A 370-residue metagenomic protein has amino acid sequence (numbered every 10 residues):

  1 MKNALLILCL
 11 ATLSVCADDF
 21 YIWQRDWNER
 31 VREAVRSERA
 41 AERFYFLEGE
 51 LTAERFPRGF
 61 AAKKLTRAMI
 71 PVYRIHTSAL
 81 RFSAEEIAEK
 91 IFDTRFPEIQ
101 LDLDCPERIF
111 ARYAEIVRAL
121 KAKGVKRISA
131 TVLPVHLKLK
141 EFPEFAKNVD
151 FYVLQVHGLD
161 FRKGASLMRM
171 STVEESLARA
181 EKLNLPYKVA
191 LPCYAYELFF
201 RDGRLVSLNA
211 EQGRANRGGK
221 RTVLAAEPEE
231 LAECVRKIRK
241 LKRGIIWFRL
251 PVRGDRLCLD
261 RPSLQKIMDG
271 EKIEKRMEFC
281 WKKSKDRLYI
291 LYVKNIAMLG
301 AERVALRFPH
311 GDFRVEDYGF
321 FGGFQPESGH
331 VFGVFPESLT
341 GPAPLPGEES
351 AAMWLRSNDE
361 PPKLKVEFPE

Functional and structural regions predicted by a protein language model:
N3-L13: Sec-dependent N-terminal signal peptides
I22-Q24, E38, E48-L154: Chitinase-like catalytic core of GlcNAc-active glycosidases
K63-K64, P251-Y292: Aromatic-rich peripheral "rim/lid" segments of glycoside hydrolase catalytic domains that contact and position glycan
A111-Q212: Substrate-binding surface in catalytic domains of secreted glycosidases
Y194, R201-E271: Substrate-binding cleft of secreted/luminal carbohydrate-active enzymes
K283, Y289-E302, L306-H310: Asparagine-centered strand-capping/turn motif at beta-strand->loop junctions
A305-F321: Solvent-exposed beta-hairpin/edge-strand motifs
G322-E360: Short, solvent-exposed, Trp/other aromatic-anchored flexible loops in extracytoplasmic proteins
